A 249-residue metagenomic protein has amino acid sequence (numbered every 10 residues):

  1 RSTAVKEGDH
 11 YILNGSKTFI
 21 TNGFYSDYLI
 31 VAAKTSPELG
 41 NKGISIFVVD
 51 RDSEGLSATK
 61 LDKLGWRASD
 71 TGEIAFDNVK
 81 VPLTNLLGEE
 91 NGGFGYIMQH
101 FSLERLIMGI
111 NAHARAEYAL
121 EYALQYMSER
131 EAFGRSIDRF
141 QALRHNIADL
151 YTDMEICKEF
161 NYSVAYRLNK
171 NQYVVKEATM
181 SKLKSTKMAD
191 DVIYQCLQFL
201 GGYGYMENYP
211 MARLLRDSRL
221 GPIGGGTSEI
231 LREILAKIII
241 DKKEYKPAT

Functional and structural regions predicted by a protein language model:
T3-V5, F19, S57, A75: Residues located in well-ordered beta-strands
V5, V31-K34, V48-D50, A75-D77 (+2 more regions): Short beta-strand-to-turn element immediately C-terminal to the catalytic PLP-Schiff-base lysine in fold type I
V5-K6, T21-Y25, P37-N41, L64-A68 (+2 more regions): Solvent-exposed alpha-helices and their adjacent loops that cap or buttress functional pockets in soluble metabolic
K6-Y11, E73-A75, G92, Q99-T249: Alpha-helical interface subdomain recognition
H10, N14-T59: A short core secondary-structure module
D52-P82: Flexible, small-/acidic-enriched active-site or ligand-binding loops
N78-Y96: Long, acidic (Asp/Glu-rich), low-complexity accessory segments flanking structured domains
